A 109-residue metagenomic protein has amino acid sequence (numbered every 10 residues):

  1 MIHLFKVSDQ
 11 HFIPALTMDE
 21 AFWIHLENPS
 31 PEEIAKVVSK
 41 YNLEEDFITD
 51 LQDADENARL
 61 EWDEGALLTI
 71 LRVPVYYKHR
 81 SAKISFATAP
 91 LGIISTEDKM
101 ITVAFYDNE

Functional and structural regions predicted by a protein language model:
M1-E109: Peripheral, non-transmembrane regulatory/ligand-interaction domains of membrane transport proteins
